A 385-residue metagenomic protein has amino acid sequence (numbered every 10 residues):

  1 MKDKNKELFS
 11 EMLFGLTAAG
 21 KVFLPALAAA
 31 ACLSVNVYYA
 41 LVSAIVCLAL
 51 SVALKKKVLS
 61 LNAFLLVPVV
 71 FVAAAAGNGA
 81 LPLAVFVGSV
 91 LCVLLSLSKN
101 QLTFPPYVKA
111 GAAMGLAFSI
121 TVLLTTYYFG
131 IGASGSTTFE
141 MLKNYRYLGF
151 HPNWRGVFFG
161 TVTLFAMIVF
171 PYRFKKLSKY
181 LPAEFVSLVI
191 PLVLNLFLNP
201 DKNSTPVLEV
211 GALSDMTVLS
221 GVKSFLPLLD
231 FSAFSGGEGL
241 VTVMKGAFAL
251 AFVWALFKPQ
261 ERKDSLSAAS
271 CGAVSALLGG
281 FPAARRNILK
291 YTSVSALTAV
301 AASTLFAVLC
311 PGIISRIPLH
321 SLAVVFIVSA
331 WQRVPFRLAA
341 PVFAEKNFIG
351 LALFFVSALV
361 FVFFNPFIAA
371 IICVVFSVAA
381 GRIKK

Functional and structural regions predicted by a protein language model:
M1-K385: Transmembrane helical cores of multi-pass ion-transport proteins
